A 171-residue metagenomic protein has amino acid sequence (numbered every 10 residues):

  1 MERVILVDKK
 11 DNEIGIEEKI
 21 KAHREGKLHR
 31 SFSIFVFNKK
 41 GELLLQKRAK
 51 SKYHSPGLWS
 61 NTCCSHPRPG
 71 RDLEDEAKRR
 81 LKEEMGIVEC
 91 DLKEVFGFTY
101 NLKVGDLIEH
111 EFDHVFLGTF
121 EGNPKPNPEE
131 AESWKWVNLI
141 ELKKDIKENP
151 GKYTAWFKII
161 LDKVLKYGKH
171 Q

Functional and structural regions predicted by a protein language model:
M1-S33, K39: Acidic, metal-coordinating catalytic segment for phosphate/diphosphate chemistry, firing primarily on the Nudix
V4, E42-L43, W134-K135: A residue-level structural signature of the nucleotidyltransferase/glycosyltransferase Rossmann-like core
I20, P69, F96-T99, L107-Q171: Nudix hydrolase/Nudix homology domain
K21-F32, E42-R79: Conserved Nudix-box catalytic region and its N-terminal flanking loop in Nudix hydrolases and closely related
V88-G97: A short coil-to-beta-strand element that immediately follows conserved catalytic motifs
